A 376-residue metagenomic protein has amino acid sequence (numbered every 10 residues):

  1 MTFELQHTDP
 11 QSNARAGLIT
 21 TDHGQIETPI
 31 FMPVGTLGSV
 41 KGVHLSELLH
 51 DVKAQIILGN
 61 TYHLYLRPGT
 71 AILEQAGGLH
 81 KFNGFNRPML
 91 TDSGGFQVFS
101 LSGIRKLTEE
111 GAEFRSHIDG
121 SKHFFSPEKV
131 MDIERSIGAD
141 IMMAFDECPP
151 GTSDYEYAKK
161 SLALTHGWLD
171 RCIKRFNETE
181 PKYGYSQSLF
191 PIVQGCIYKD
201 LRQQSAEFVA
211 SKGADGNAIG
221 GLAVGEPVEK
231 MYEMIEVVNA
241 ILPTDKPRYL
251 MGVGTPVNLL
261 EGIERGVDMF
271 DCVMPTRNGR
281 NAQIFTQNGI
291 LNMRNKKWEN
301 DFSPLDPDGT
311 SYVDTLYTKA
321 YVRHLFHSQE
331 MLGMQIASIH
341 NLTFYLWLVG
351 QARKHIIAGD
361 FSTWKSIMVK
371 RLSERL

Functional and structural regions predicted by a protein language model:
M1-K182, K296-E299: Non-catalytic, usually N-terminal nucleic-acid engagement modules in DNA/RNA processing proteins
M1-T20, I26-P33, K41-G42, D146-T152 (+1 more regions): C-terminal extensions of enzymes
G24, I57, D92, E134 (+5 more regions): Conserved, mostly hydrophobic/aromatic
Y65, P150-G151, G225-E226, N278-G279 (+1 more regions): Short secondary-structure capping/turn micro-motifs that flank functional sites
K129, I133, I137, K160 (+6 more regions): A non-catalytic, amphipathic alpha-helix used as a structural packing/dimerization or gating element in enzyme scaffolds
G138, L169, I173-F176, E180 (+4 more regions): Structural signal for hydrophobic packing residues in well-ordered secondary-structure cores of soluble enzyme domains
G151-Y155, K159, G216-L222, M331-M334: Glycine- and acidic
A163, R175, T179, G184-L305: Glycine-rich phosphate/ribose-binding loops and adjacent secondary-structure elements that form binding surfaces
